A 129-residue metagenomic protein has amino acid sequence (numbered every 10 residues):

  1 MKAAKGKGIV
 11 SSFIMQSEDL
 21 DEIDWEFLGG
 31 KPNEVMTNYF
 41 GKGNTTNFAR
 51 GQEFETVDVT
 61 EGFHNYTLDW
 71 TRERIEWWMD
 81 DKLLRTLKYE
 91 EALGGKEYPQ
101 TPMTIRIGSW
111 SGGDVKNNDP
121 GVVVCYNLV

Functional and structural regions predicted by a protein language model:
M1-V129: GH16 jelly-roll
